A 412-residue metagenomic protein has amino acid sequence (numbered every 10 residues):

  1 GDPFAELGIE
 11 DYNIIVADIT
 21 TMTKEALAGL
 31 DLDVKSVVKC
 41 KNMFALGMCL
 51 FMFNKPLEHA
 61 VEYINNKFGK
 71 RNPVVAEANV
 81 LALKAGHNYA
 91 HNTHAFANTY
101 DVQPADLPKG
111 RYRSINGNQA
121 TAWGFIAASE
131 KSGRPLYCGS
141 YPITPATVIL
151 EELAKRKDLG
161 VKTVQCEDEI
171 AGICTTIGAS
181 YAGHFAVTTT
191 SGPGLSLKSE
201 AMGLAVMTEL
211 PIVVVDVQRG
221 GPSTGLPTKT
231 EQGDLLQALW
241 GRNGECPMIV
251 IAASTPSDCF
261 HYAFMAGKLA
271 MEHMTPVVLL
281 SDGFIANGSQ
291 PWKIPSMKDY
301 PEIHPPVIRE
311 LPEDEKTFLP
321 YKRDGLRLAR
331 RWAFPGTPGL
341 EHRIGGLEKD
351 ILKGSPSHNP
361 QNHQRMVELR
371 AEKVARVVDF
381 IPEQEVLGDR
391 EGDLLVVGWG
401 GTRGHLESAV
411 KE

Functional and structural regions predicted by a protein language model:
G1-S132: Active-site cofactor/cluster-binding pocket
D2-L7, Q232-L239, S296-L311: Acidic, Ser/Thr-rich peripheral helices and adjacent loops at domain boundaries
E25-A28, F68, A95-G110, A128-P135 (+5 more regions): Gly-rich Lys/Arg/Thr-decorated short loops/hinges at beta-loop-alpha junctions or inter-strand turns that position
C49-E58, E62-P73, K84-F96, I126-R134 (+9 more regions): Generic secondary-structure signature for well-ordered alpha-helical cores
I64, A82, Q103-L107, Y141-P145 (+4 more regions): A glycine-rich phosphate-binding loop feature that marks nucleotide/adenosyl-phosphate handling sites
I115-G124, S132, Y262, G267-E412: Flexible, low-complexity linker and terminal segments
W123, A128, L136-Y137, T144-W240 (+2 more regions): Thiamine diphosphate
